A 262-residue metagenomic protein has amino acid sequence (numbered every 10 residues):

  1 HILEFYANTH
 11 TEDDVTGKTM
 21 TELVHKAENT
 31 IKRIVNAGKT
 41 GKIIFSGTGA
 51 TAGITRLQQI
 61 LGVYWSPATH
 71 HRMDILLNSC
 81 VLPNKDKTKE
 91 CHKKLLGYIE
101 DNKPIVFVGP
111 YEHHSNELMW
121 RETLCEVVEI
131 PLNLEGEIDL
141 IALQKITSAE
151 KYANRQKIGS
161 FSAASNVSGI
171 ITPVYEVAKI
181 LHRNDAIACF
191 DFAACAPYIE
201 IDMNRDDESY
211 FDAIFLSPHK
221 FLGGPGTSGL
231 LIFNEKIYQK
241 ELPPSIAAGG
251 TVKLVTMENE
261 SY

Functional and structural regions predicted by a protein language model:
H1-Y262: Pyridoxal 5′-phosphate
